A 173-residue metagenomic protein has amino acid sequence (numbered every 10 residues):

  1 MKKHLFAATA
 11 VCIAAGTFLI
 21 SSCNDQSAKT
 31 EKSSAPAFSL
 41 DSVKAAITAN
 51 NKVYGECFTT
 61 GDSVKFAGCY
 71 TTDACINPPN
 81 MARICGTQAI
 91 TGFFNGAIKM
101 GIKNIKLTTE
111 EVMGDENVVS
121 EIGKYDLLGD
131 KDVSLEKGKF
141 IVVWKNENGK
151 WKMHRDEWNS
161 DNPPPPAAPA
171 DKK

Functional and structural regions predicted by a protein language model:
M1-A10: Bacterial N-terminal signal peptides that target proteins for export
F18-S22: C-terminal motif of bacterial Sec signal peptides marking the signal peptidase cleavage site
C23-V64, G68, P165-K172: Short, low-complexity N-terminal intrinsically disordered segments enriched in polar/charged residues
S27, K137-P164: Short beta-strand edge/turn micro-motifs at domain boundaries
Y54, F66-A67, A74, G86 (+3 more regions): Hydrophobic pocket/interface hotspot
C69, A74-C85, G96-M100: A short gly/proline-enriched turn/hairpin at secondary-structure junctions
T91-K131: Surface-exposed, charged secondary-structure patches
V133-L135: Solvent-exposed, non-transmembrane alpha-helical starts
